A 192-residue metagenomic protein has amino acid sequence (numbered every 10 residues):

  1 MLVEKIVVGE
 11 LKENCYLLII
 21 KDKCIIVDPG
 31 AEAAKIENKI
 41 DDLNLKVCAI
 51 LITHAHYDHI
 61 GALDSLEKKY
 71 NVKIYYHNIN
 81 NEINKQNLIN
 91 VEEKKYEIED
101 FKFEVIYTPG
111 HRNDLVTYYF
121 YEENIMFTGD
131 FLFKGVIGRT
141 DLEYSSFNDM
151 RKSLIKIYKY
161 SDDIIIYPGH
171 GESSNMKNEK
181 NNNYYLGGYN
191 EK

Functional and structural regions predicted by a protein language model:
M1-L43, T117-G129: Conserved beta-strand hairpin/beta-sheet module of binuclear metal-dependent hydrolase folds, prominently
L2-V7, I25-V27, I50-T53, Q86 (+2 more regions): Short, flexible loop segments at the rims of nucleotide/cofactor-binding pockets, characterized by
G9-K12, L17, K21, N78 (+3 more regions): Active-site-proximal loop/helix segment associated with metal-binding centers of metalloenzymes
K12, C24, A31-K102, Y185: Active-site HxH/HxHxD metal-binding segment of metal-dependent hydrolases
I26-D28, C48-H56, I74-N78, T108-G110 (+3 more regions): Active-site neighborhood of phospho(di)ester-bond hydrolases with catalytic His/Asp-centered motifs
K94-K95, F101-T117, V136: Pocket-forming structural segment of enzyme catalytic cores
R112-K192: Metallo-beta-lactamase
